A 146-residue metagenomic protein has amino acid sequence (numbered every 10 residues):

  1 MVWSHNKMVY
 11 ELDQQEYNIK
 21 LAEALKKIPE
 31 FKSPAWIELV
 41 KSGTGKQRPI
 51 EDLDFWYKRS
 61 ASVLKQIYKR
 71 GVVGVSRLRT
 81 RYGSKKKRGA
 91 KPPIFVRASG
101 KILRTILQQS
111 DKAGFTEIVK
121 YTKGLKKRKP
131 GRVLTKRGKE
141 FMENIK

Functional and structural regions predicted by a protein language model:
V2-A61, K65: Long, low-complexity, charged/polar intrinsically disordered regions in eukaryotic proteins
K26, G83, Q108-D111, E143: Signal for well-folded cores of large energy- and translation-related assemblies
E51-F55, I94-K101: Short, Lys/Arg-enriched anionic-surface-contact patches
S62-R70, R81, F141: Short amphipathic alpha-helical elements of helix-turn-helix/winged-helix folds
V72-I94: Short acidic, hydrophobic short linear motifs in intrinsically disordered regions
G100, R104-Q108: Short, hydrophobic-biased segments on the C-terminal half of alpha helices that form "recognition helices"
L107-K123: A short, conserved structural fragment
K126-K146: Short, amphipathic alpha-helical interaction segments positioned at domain boundaries
